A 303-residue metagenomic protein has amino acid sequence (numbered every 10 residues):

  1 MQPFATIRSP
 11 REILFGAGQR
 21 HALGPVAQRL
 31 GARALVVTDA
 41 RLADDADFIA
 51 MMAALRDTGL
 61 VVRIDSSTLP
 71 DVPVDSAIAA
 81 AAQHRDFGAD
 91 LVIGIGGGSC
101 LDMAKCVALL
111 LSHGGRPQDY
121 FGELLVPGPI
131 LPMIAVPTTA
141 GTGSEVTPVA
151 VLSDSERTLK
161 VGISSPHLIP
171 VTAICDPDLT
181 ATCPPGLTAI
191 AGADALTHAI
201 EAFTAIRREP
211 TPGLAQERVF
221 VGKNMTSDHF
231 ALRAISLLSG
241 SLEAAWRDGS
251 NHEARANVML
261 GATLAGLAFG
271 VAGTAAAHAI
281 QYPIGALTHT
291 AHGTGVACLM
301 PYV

Functional and structural regions predicted by a protein language model:
M1-L91: ATP/NTP phosphate-donor binding region
E12, R33-L35, V62-R63, D90-I93 (+7 more regions): Structural motif
M51, A81, C100-H113, V146-T147: Short Gly/Thr/Asp-enriched flexible loops that form oxyanion-binding sites at enzyme active sites
T68-V72, S99, V107-L111, T138-G141 (+2 more regions): Acidic, glycine-rich active-site loops and adjacent beta-strand->loop/helix elements that engage anionic groups
G88-V107, T138-S144, L287-T290: Glycine/serine-rich anion-binding loops at beta->alpha junctions that coordinate negatively charged ligand groups
S112-G213, R218-V219: A glycine/threonine-rich phosphate-anchoring loop and its flanking beta-alpha core in nucleotide/phosphate-binding
R208-V303: Active-site segments that bind and position negatively charged phosphate/pyrophosphate groups
